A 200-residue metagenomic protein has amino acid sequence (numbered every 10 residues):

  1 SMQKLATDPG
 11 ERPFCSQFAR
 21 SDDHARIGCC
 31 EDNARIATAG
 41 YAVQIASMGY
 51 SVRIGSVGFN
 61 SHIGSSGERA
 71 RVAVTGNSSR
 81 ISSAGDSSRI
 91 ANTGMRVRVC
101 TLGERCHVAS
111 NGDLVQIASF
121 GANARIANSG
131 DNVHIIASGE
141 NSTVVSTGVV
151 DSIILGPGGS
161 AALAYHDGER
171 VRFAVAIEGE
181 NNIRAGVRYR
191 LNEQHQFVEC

Functional and structural regions predicted by a protein language model:
S1-C200: Short, glycine-biased loop/turn motifs at secondary-structure junctions and in low-complexity Ser/Thr/Pro-rich termini
